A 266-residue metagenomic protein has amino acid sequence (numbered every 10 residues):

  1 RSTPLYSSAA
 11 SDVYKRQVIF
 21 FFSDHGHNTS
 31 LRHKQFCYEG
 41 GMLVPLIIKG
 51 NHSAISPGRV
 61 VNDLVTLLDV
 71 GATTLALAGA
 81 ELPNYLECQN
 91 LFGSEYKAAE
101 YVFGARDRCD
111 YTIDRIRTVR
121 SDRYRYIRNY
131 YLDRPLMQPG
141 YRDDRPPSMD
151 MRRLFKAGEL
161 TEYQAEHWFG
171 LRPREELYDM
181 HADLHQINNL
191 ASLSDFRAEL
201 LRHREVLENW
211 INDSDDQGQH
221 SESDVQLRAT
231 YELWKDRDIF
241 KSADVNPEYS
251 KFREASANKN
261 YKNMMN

Functional and structural regions predicted by a protein language model:
R1-A10, Y14: Single conserved hydrophobic/aromatic residue that forms the stacking wall/gate of nucleotide- or nucleobase-binding
D12, G26, N51, T74-L82 (+6 more regions): A generic secondary-structure signal for well-formed alpha-helical elements
K15-T66, E87, K235-K241: Histidine-centered active-site microenvironments of extracellular/periplasmic hydrolases and transferases
R16, G58-S121, N188, F196-E205 (+1 more regions): Polar, surface-exposed loop/tail segments that function as active-site lids or cofactor/substrate-recognition elements
H27, A78-E176: C-terminal cap/loop subdomain of S1 sulfatases and analogous C-terminal strand-loop tails that border
L43-P45, G71, R174-E175: Structural micro-motif
E159-E175, M180-Q186, L190-N266: Long, internal low-complexity/basic segments
